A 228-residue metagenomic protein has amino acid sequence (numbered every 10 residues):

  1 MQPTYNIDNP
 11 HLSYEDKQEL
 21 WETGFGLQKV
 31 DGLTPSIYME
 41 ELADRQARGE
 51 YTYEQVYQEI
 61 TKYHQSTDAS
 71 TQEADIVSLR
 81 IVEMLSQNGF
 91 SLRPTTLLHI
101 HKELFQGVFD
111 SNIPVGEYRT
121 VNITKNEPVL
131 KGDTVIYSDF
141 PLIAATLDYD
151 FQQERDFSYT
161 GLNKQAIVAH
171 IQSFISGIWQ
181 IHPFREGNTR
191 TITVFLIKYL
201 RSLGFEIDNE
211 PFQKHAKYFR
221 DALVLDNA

Functional and structural regions predicted by a protein language model:
M1-A228: FIC/Doc superfamily catalytic core
